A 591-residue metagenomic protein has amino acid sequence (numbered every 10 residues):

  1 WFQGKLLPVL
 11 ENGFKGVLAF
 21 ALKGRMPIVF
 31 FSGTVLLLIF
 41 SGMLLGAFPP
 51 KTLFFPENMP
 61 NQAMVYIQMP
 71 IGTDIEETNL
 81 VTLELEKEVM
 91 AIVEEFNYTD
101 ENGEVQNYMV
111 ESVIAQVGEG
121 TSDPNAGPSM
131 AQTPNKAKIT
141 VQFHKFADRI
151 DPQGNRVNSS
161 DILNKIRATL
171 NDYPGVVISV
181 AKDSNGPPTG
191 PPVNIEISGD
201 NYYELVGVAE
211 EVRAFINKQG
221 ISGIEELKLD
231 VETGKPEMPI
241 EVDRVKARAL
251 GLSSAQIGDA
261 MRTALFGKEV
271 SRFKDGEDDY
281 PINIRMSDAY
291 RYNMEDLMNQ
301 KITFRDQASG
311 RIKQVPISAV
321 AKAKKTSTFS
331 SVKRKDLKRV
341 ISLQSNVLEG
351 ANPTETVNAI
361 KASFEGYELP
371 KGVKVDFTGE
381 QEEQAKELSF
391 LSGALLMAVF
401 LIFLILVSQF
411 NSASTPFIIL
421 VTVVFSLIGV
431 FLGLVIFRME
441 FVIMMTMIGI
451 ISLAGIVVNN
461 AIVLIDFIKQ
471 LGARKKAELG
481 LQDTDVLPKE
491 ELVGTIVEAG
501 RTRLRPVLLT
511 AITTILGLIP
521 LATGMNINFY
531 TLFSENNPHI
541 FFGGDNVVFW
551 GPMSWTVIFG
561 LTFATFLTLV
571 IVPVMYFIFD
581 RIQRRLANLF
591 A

Functional and structural regions predicted by a protein language model:
W1-G13, V373, Q482-V493: Short, membrane-interfacial amphipathic segments enriched in basic
W1-L53, L163, I195, R501: Signature of alpha-helical transmembrane segments and their immediate interfacial
G13, V17-I28, V245, E380-A398 (+4 more regions): Loop-to-transmembrane-helix entry motif
V29, T34-T73, D148-P152, P192 (+3 more regions): Transmembrane helices with small-residue packing motifs
F40, L45-A47, M64-Y66, L80-P236 (+6 more regions): Surface-exposed amphipathic alpha-helical segments in non-transmembrane regions that serve as interaction surfaces
E95-N107, Q153, S309-G310, K476-E490 (+2 more regions): Short helix-coil transition/hinge motifs at the ends and kinks of transmembrane helices, capturing the brief
L401-R503, L509-N528, F533, F559 (+2 more regions): Hydrophobic transmembrane alpha-helices and their membrane-interface caps in long multi-pass transport proteins
N526-A591: Hydrophobic alpha-helical transmembrane segments of membrane transport and translocation systems, primarily multi-pass
